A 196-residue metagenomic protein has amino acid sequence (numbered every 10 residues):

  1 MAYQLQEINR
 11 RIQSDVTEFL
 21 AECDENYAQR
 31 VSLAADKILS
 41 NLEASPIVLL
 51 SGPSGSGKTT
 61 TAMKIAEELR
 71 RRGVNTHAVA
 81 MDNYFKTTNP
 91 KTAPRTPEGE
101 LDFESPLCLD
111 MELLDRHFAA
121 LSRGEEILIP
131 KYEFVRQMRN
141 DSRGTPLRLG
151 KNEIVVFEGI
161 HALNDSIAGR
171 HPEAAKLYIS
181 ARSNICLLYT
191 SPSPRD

Functional and structural regions predicted by a protein language model:
M1-A28: Charged, amphipathic alpha-helical linker segments immediately N-terminal to NTP-binding catalytic cores
L50: Hydrophobic anchor at the beta1->P-loop junction of P-loop NTPases
K58: Conserved lysine of the Walker
T61: Hydrophobic positions on the alpha1 helix immediately C-terminal to the Walker A/P-loop
R72-T88: Short beta-strand-centered segment that lines the nucleotide-binding/catalytic pocket of NTP-utilizing
A93-K131: Conserved nucleotide-sensing/catalytic segment adjacent to the nucleotide-binding pocket in NTP-handling enzymes
D115-P172: Glycine-rich phosphate-binding loop used to anchor ATP phosphates in small-molecule kinases, encompassing both
Y189-D196: Conserved small/polar residues in nucleotide/adenosyl-binding loops
